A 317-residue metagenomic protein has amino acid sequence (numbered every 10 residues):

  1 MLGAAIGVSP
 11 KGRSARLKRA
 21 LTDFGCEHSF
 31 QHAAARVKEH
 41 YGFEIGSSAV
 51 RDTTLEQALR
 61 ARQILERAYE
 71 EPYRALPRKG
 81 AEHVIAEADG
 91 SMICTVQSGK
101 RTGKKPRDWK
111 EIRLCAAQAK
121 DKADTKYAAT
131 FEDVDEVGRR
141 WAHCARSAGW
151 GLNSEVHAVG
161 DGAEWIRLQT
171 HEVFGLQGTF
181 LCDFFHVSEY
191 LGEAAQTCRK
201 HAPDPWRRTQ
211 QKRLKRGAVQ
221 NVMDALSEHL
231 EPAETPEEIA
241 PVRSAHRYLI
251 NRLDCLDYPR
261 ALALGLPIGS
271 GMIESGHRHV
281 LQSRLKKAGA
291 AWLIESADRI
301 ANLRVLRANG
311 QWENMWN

Functional and structural regions predicted by a protein language model:
M1-N317: Catalytic center-proximal scaffold of phosphoryl-transfer enzymes
